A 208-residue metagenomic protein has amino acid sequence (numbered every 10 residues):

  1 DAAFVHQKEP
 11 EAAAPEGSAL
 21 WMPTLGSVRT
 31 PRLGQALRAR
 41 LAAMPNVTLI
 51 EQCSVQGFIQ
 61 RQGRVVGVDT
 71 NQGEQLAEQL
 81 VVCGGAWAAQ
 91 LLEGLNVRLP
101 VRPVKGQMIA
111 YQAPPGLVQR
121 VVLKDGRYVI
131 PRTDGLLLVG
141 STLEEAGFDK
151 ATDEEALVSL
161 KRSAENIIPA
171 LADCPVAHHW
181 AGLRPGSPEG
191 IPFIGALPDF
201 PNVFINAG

Functional and structural regions predicted by a protein language model:
D1-A2, E51-C53, H178-W180: Short loop/edge segments at beta-strand edges and connector loops that shape dinucleotide/nucleotide cofactor-binding
A2, H6-M44, V66, T142-A146 (+2 more regions): Helix-loop-beta segment of a Rossmann-like dinucleotide-binding subdomain
A2, L33-G34, A88, L157-K161 (+2 more regions): A general structural signal for well-ordered alpha-helical segments in protein cores
A19, G67, M108-A110, F193 (+1 more regions): Conserved hydrophobic/aromatic beta-strand scaffold that supports enzyme active sites
L20-Q79, A89: Helical element adjacent to the flavin cofactor pocket in flavoenzyme catalytic cores
T30, I168-G208: C-terminal catalytic lobe of FAD-dependent flavoproteins
N46-T48, R98, P175, N202: Conserved beta-strand segments of alpha/beta enzyme cores
F58-H178, G186: Flavin-dependent oxidoreductases
